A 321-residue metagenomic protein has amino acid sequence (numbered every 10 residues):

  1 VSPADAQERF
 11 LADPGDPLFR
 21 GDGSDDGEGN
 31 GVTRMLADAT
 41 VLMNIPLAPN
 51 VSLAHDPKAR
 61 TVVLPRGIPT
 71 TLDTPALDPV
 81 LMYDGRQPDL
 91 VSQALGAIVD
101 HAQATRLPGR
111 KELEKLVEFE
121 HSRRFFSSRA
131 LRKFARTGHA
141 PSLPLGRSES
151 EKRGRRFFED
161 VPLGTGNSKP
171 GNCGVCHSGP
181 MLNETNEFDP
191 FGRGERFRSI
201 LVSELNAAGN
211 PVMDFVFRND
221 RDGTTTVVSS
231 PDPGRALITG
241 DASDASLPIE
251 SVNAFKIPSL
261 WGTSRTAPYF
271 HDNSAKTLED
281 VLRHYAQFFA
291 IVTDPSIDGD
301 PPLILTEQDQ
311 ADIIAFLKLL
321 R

Functional and structural regions predicted by a protein language model:
V1-R321: Periplasmic c-type cytochrome electron-transfer domains
